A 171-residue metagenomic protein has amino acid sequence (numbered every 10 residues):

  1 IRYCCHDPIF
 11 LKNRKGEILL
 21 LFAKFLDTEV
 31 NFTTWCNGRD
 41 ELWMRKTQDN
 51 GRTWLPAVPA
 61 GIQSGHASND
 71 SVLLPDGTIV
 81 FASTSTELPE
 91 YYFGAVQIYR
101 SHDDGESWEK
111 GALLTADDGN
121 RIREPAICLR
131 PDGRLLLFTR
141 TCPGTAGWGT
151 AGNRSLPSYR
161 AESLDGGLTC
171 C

Functional and structural regions predicted by a protein language model:
I1-C171: Asp-box/BNR beta-propeller blade signature and adjacent active/binding-site loops in extracellular glycan-interacting
